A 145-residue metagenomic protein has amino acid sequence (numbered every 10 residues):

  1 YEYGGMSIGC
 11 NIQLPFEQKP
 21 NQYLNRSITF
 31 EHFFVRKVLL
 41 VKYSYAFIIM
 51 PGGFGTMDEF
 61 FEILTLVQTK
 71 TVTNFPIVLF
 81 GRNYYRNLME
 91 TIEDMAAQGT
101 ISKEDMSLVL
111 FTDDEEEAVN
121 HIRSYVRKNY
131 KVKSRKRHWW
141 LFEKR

Functional and structural regions predicted by a protein language model:
Y1-E2, E62-V67, E93-A97, V126-R127: Short, solvent-exposed amphipathic alpha-helical segments in soluble enzyme and RNA/protein-processing domains
Y1-M50, F54-M57: Phosphate/pyrophosphate-binding betaalpha-module
M6-E17, M50, L64-E90, K103-E104: Short, acidic/small-residue loops that bind anionic groups at enzyme active sites
K19-Q22, F60, L88-T91, I122: Short, well-ordered secondary-structure micro-motifs
E31, N83-D113: Short, glycine-/small-residue-rich phosphate/pyrophosphate-handling segment
R36, T56-E59, Y84, L88 (+1 more regions): General structural feature for long, well-ordered alpha-helical segments within catalytic domains of soluble enzymes
L108-V109, D113-R145: SAM-dependent methyltransferases
